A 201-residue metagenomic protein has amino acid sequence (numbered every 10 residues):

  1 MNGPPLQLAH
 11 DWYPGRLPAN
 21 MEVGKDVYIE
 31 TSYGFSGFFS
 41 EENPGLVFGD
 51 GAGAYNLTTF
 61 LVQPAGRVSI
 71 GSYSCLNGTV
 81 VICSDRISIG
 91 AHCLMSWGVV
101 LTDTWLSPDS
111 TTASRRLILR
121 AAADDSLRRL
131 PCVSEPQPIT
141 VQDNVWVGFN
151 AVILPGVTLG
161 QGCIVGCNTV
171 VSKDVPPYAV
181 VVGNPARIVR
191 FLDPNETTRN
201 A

Functional and structural regions predicted by a protein language model:
M1-N144, F149-I153, Q161, P177 (+1 more regions): Domain-scale signature associated with acetyltransferase and cell-envelope carbohydrate enzymes
V157: Extracellular carbohydrate recognition
V165: Binuclear metal-ion centers of metallo-dependent hydrolases, dominated by the metallo-beta-lactamase
T169: Glycine-rich GHKL/ HATPase_c ATP-binding element in histidine kinases
